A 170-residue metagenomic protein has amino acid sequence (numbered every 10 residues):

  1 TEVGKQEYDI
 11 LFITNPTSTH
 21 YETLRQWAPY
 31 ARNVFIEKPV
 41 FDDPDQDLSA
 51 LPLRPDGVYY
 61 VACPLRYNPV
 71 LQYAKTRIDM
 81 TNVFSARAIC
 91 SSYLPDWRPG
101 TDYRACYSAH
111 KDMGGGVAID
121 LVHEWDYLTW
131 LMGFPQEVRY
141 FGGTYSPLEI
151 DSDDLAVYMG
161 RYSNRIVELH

Functional and structural regions predicted by a protein language model:
T1-Y8: Short acidic low-complexity segments
Y8-L11, N82-V83: Local beta-strand N-terminus motif with an aromatic residue
I10, P16, Y21-R66: Beta-strand-loop-alpha-helix segment that lines the small-molecule cofactor/substrate pocket of alpha/beta enzymes
F12, R87, R139-Y140, E168-H170: Short beta-strand segments
T14-N15, C90: Glycine-rich, N-terminal phosphate-binding loop of Rossmann-like dinucleotide-binding domains
N68-R139, S146: Predominantly a Rossmann-like dinucleotide-binding segment in NAD(P)-dependent oxidoreductases
T144-L155, R161-H170: NAD(P)-dinucleotide binding in Rossmann-like oxidoreductases
